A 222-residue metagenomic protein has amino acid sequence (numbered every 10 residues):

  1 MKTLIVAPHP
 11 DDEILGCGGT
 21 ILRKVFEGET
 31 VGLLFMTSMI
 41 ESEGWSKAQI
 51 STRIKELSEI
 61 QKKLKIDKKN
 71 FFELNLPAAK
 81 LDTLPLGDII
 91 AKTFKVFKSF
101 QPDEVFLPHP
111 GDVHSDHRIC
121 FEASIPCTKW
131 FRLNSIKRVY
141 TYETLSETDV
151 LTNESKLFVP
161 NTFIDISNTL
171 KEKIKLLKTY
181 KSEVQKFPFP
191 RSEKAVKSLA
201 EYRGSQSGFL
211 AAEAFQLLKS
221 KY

Functional and structural regions predicted by a protein language model:
M1-V6, R23, E27, W45-S51 (+3 more regions): Metal-dependent de-N-acetylase/amidase catalytic core
I5-L15: Short, glycine-rich nucleotide/cofactor-binding loops
P8, M36-S38, T144: Cofactor-binding loop segments of dinucleotide-utilizing enzymes, especially the Rossmann-like FAD- and NAD(P)+-binding
I14-L34: Histidine-anchored nucleotide/phosphate-binding helix
G32-F35, N75, Y140-E143: Short beta-strand segments
S38-S42, L76-A79: A short, flexible beta-alpha/helix-coil linker loop
I54-L57: Generic hydrophobic, amphipathic alpha-helix propensity
D67-N75: Short beta-strand elements in bilobed, periplasmic/extracellular small-molecule ligand-binding domains
